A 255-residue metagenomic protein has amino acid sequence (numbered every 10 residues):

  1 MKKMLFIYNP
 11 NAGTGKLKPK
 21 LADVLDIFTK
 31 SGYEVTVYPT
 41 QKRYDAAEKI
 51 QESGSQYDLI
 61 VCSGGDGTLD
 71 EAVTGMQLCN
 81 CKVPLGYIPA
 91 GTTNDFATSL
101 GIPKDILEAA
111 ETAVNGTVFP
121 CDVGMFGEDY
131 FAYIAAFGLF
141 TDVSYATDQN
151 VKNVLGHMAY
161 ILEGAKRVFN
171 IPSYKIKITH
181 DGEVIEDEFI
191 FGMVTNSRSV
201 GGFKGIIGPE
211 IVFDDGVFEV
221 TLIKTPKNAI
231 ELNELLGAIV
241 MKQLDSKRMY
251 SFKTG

Functional and structural regions predicted by a protein language model:
M1-S63: ATP/NTP phosphate-donor binding region
S31, T40, L78-V194: Catalytic core of DAGKc-family lipid kinases
T68-N80: Short Gly/Thr/Asp-enriched flexible loops that form oxyanion-binding sites at enzyme active sites
V151-M158, G208-N228: Gly/Ser/Thr-rich active-site loops/lids in small-molecule metabolic enzymes that frequently grip phosphoryl groups
P172-Y174, E188-I190, D214-E219, K253-G255: A generic structural signal for short beta-strands and their flanking turns/coil linkers
H180, E186, V212, L222-G255: ATP/nucleoside-binding phosphotransfer catalytic cores, i.e., glycine-rich phosphate-binding loops
M193-K204, M241-L244: Phosphate-binding core of ATP-grasp and ATP-grasp-like enzymes
